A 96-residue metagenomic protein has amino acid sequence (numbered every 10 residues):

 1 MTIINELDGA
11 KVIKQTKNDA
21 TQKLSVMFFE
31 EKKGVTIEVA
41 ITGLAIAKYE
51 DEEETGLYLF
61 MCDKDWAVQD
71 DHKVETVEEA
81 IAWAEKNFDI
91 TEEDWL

Functional and structural regions predicted by a protein language model:
M1-I37: Negatively charged, low-complexity tracts enriched in Asp/Glu with abundant Ser/Thr
L7, L24, L44, L57-L59 (+1 more regions): Generic detector of leucine side chains in alpha-helical contexts
D8, N18, I37-E38, G43-A45 (+2 more regions): N-terminal cationic amphipathic segment used for targeting or macromolecule association
F29-E30, E50, L59, D89: Compositionally biased, intrinsically disordered low-complexity regions enriched in proline and serine
I37-Q69: Short aromatic-glycine-(Arg/Gly/Cys) micro-motifs in beta-strand/loop hairpins
G56-L96: Short, compact, well-ordered microdomains
